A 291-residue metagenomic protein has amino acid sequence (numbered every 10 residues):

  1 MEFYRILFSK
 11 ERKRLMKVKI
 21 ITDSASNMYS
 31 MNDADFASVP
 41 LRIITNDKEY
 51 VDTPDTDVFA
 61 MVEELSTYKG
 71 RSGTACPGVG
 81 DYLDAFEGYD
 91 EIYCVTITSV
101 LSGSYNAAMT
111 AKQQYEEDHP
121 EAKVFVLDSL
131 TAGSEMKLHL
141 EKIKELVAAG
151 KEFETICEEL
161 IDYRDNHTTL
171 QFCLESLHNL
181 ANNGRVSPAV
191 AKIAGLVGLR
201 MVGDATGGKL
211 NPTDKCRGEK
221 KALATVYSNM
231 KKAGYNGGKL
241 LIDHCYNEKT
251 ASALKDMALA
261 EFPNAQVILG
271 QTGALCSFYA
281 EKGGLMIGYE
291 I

Functional and structural regions predicted by a protein language model:
E2-L15: Short, Lys/Arg-enriched N-terminal segments with co-localized hydrophobic residues within the first ~10-30 amino acids
L15, F86-Y89, A233-N236: Flexible, charged surface loops at secondary-structure boundaries
K17-A75: N-terminal glycine-rich anion-binding loop in soluble enzyme alpha/beta folds
V18, A25-A37, L41-R42, L101-S104 (+4 more regions): Mixed-charge interfacial surface used for oligomerization/domain docking and macromolecular partner engagement
F59-P77, D204-K220: Acidic/glycine-enriched edge-of-secondary-structure segments
P77-K112, E116-E117: Active-site cofactor/cluster-binding pocket
T96, F125-V126: A glycine-rich beta-strand to alpha-helix segment that forms a phosphate/ribose-binding loop at ligand/cofactor sites
E121-A122: A short helix->loop->beta-strand "cap" motif at the edges of active sites that frequently abuts
